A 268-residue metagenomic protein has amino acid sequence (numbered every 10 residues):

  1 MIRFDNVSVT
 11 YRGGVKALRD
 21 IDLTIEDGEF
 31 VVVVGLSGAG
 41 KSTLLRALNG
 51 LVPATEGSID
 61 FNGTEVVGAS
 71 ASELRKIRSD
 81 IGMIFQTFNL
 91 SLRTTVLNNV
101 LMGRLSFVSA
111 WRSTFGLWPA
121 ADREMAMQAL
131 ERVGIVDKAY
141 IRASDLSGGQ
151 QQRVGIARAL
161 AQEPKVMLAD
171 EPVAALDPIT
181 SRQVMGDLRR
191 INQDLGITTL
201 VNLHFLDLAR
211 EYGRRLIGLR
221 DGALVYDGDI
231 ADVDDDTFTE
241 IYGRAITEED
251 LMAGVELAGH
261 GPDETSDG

Functional and structural regions predicted by a protein language model:
N49: Helix-to-loop junction immediately C-terminal to a conserved catalytic motif
S58-K76, L117-P119: ABC ATPase NBD Q-loop/coupling interface
E65, V108, R112-D137: Conserved ABC ATPase "signature" region
R142-L146, Q150: Conserved ABC ATPase signature
E163: Conserved catalytic motifs of ABC-family nucleotide-binding domains
M167-D170: Catalytic Walker B motif of ABC-type/P-loop ATPase nucleotide-binding domains
